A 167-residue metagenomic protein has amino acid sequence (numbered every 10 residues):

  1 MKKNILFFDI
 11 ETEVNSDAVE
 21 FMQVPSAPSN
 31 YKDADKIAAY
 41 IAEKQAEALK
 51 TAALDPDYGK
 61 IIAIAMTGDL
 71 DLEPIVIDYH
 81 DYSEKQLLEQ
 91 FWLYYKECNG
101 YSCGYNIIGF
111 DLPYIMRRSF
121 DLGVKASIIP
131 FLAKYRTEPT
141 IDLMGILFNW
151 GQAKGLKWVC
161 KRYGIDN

Functional and structural regions predicted by a protein language model:
M1-Y94: Conserved RNase H-like, two-metal-ion catalytic cores of nucleic-acid enzymes
K2-N4, G59-D81, L93-Y95, N99-N167: Metal-dependent phosphoesterase core characteristic of DEDDh/y 3'-5' exonuclease domains
